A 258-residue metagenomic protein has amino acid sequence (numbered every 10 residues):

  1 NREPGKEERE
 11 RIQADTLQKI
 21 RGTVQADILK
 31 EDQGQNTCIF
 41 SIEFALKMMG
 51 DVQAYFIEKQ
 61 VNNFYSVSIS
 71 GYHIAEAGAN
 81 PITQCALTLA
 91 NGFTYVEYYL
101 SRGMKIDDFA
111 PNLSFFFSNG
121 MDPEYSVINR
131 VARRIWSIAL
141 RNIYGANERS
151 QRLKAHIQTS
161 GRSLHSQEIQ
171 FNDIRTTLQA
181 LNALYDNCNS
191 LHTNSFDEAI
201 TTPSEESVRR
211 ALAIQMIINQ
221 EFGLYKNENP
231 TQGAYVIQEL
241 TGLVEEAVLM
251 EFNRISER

Functional and structural regions predicted by a protein language model:
N1-N119, E124-Y125, I143, S150-H156 (+3 more regions): Catalytic alpha/beta active-site cores
G50, T88-S101, F171-C188, R210-N219 (+1 more regions): Glycine-rich and small/hydrophobic secondary-structure elements
A77-A86, G120-V131, T159-D173, T201-R210 (+1 more regions): Short glycine/threonine-rich loop-to-helix capping motif typified by GTGT followed within a few residues by an Asp-Pro
W136: Short helix- or helix-capping micro-motifs that position conserved polar/aromatic residues at function-defining sites
A139-L140: Well-ordered alpha-helical scaffold segments within catalytic/enzyme domains
R152-H156, S160-H165, E228: A compositional/structural signature marking long, glycine- and acidic/polar-rich segments with frequent tryptophans
T159, L184, T231: Short glycine/serine/threonine-biased micro-segments
L178, N189-R258: Active-site or pore-adjacent capping/gating segments
